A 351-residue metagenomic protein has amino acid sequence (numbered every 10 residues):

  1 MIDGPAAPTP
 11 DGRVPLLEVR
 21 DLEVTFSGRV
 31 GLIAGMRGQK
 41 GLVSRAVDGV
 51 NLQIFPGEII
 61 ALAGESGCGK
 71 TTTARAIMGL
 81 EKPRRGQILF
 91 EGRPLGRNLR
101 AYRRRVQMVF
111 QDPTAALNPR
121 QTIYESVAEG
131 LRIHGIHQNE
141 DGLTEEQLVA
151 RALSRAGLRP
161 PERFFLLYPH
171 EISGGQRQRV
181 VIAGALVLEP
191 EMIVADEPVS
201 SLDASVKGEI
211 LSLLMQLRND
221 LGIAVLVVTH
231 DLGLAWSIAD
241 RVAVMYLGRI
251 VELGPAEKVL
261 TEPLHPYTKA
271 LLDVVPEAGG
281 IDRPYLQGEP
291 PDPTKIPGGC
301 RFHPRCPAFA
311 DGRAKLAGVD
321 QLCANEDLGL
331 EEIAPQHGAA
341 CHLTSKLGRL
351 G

Functional and structural regions predicted by a protein language model:
I2-P5, P10-P15, R29-G38, P255-G351: Charged, flexible cofactor/metal-binding loops and thiol motifs
A63-G64: The feature captures the beta-strand-to-loop junction immediately N-terminal to the Walker
M78: Helix-to-loop junction immediately C-terminal to a conserved catalytic motif
G86-P94, Y102: Conserved ABC transporter NBD signature motif
H170, L188, S212: Conserved signature/switch motifs of ABC ATPase nucleotide-binding domains
V187-E191, K207: A short, proline-enriched helix->beta-strand linker immediately N-terminal to the Walker B motif in ABC-type P-loop
P198, L202-P284: P-loop NTP-binding/switch modules centered on Walker-like glycine-rich loops
